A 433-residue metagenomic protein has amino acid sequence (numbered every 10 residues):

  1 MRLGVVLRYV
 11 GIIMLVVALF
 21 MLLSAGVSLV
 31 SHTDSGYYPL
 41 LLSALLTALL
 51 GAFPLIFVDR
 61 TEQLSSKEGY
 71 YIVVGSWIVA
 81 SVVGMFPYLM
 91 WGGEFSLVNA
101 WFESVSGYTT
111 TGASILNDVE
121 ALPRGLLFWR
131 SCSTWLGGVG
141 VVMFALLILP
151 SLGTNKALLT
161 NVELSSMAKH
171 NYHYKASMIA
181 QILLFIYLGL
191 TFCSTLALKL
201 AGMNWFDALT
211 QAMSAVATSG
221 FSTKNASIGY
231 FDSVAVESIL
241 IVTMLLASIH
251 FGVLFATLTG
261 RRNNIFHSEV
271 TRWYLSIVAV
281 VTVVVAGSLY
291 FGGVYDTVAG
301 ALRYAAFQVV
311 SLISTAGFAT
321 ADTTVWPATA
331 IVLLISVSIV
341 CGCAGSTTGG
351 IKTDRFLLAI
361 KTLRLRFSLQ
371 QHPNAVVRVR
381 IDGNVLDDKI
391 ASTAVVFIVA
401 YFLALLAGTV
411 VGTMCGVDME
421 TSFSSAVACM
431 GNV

Functional and structural regions predicted by a protein language model:
M1-V433: Membrane-proximal intracellular helices of multi-pass ion channels
